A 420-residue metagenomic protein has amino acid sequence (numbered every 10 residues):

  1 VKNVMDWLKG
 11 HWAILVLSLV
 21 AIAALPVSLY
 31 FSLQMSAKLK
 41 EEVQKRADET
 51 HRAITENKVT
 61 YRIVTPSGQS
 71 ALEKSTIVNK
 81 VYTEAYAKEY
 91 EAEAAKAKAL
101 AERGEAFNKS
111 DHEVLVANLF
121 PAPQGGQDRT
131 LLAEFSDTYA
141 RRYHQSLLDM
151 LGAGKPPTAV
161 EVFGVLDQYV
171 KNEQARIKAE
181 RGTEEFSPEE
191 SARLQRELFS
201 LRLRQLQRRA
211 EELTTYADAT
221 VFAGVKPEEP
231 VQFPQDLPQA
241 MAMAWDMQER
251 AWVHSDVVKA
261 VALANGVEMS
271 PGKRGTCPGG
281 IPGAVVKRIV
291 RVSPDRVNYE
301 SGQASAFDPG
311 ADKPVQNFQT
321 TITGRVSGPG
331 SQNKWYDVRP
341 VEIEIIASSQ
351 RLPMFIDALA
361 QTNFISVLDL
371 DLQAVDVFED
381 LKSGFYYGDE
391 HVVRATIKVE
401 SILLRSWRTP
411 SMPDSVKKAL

Functional and structural regions predicted by a protein language model:
V1-G10: Short, Lys/Arg-rich N-terminal segment immediately upstream of the first membrane anchor
W12-S18, I22-L420: Periplasmic/lumenal scaffold domains of single-pass inner-membrane subunits that build Gram-negative envelope
